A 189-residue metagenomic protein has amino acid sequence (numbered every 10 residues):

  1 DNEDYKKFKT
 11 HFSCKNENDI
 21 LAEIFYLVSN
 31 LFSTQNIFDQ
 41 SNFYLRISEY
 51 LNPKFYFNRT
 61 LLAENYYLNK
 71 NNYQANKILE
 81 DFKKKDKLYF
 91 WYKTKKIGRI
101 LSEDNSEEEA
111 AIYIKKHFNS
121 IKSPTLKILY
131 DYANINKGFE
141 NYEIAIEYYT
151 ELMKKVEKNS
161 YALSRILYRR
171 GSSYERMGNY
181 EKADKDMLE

Functional and structural regions predicted by a protein language model:
K9-I24, E157-A162: TPR-adjacent "capping" and linker segments in tetratricopeptide-repeat scaffold/adaptor proteins
I20-E23, L27, L61, K96 (+2 more regions): "A position-specific structural signal for the A-helix of alpha-solenoid helical repeats
T34, L68-N69, E103, G138-F139 (+2 more regions): Register position in tetratricopeptide repeats
P53, K87-L88, K122-S123, E157 (+1 more regions): Short coil turns that delineate tetratricopeptide repeat
N58, Y92-K93, I128, A162 (+1 more regions): TPR alpha-solenoid repeat register
